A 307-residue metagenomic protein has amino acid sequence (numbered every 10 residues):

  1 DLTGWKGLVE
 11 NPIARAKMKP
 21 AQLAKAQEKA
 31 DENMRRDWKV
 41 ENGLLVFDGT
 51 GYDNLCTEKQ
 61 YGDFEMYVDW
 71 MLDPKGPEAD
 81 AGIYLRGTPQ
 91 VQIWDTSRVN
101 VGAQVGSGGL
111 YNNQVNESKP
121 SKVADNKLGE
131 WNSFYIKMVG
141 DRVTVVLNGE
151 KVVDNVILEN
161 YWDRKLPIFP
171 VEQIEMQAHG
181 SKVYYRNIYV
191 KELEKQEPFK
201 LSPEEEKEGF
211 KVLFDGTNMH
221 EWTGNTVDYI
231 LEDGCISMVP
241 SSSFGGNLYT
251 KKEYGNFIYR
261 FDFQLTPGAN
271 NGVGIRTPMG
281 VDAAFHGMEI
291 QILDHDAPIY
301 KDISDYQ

Functional and structural regions predicted by a protein language model:
D1-Q307: Carbohydrate-interacting regions of secretory-pathway proteins
